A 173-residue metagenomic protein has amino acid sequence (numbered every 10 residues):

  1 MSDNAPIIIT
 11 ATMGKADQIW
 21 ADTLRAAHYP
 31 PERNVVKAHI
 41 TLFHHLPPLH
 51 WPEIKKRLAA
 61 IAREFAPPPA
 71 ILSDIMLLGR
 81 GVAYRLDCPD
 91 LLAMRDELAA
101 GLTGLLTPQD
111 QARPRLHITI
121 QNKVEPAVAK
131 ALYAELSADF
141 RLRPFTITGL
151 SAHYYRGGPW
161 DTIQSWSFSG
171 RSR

Functional and structural regions predicted by a protein language model:
M1-P69, C88-P144, P159-R173: Basic, often amphipathic N-terminal segments
M1-S2, M76-L78: Short, ordered beta-strand-loop transition motifs
F43-H44, G79, Y154: Residues that line or immediately flank small-molecule/substrate-binding pockets and catalytic motifs
L78-R80, P159: Short acidic/glycine-enriched loop/turn segments that link adjacent beta-strands
V82-R85: Charge-rich, low-complexity N-terminal segments
S137-A138, T146-Y154: Low-complexity, intrinsically disordered Gly/Pro/Thr-rich segments
